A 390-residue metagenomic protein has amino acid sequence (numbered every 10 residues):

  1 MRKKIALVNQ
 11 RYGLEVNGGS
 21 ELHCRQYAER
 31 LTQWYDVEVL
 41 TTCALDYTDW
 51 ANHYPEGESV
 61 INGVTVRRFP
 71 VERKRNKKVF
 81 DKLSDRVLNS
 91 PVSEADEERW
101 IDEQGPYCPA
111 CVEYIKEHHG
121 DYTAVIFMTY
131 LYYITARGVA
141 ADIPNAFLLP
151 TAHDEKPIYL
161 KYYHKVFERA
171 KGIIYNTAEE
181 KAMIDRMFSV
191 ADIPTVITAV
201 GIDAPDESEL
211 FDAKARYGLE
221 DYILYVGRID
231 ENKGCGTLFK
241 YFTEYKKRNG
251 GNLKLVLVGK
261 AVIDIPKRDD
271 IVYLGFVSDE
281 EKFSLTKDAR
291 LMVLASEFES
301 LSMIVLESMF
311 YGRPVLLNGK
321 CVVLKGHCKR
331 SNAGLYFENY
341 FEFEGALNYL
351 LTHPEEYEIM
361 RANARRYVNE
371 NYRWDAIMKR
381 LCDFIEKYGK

Functional and structural regions predicted by a protein language model:
A6, K214-K233, F239-E244: Conserved donor-binding/catalytic core segment of Leloir-type glycosyltransferases
N145-K156, Y163-E209: Donor nucleotide-sugar binding/catalytic pocket of nucleotide-sugar-dependent glycosyltransferases
G259-S284, D288-L291: Nucleotide-activated donor-binding/catalytic signature segment of Leloir-type glycosyltransferases, i.e., the conserved
P266, K320-S331, L335-Y336: Short acidic/histidine- and often glycine-rich active-site loop of Leloir-type glycosyltransferases that engages
E297: Aromatic "clamp/platform" in nucleotide-sugar-dependent glycosyltransferases that forms part of the donor/acceptor
P314-N318: Short hydrophobic beta-strand element within catalytic cores of glycosyltransferases and related nucleotide-activated
R330, G334-F341, Y349-P354: Conserved acidic donor-binding segment of nucleotide-sugar-dependent glycosyltransferases
Y349, E356-E370, I377, D383: A short, well-ordered alpha-helix in the C-terminal region of glycosyltransferases
